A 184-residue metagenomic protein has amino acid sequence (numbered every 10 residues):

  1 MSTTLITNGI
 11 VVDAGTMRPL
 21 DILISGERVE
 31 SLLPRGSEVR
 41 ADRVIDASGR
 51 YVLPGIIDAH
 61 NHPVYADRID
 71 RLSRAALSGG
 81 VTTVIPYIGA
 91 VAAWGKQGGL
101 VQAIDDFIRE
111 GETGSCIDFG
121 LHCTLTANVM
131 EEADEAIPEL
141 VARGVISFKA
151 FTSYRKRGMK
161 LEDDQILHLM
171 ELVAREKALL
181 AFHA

Functional and structural regions predicted by a protein language model:
M1-R40: N-terminal metal-binding scaffold of metallo-dependent hydrolase/deaminase domains
T4-I6, E38-Y87: Replace "His-x-His-based motif
I10, P34, R71-L72, L167: A generic local structural motif
A14, A47, A59-P63, A150 (+1 more regions): Generic detector of well-ordered alpha-helical packing
L33, S48, C123: Residues at the C-termini of beta-strands that transition into short coil/loop
S73-A184: Divalent-metal coordination cores built from histidine and acidic residues
